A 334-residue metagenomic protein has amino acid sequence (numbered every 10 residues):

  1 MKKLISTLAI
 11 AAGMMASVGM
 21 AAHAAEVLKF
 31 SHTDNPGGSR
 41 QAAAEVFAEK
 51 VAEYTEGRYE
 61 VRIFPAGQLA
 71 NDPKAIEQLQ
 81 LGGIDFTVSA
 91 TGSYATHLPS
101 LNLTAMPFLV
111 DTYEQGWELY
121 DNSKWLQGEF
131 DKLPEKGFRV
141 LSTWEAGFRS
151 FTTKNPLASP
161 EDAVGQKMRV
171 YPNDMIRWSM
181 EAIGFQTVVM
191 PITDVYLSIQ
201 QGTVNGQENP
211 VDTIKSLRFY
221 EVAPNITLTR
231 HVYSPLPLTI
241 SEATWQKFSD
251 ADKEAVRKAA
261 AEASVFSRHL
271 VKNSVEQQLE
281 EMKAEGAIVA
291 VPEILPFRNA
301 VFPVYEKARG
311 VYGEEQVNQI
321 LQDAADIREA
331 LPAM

Functional and structural regions predicted by a protein language model:
M1-A9: Bacterial N-terminal signal peptides that target proteins for export
T7-L8, V18, E56: N-terminal compositionally biased, intrinsically disordered segments and leader/signal-like regions
L8-A11, A43: Residues within well-formed alpha-helices
A12-G13, S39: Alpha-helical transmembrane segments and their juxtamembrane interfaces
M14-H23: C-terminal segment of classical bacterial N-terminal signal peptides
H23-G116, K124-L126, D131-M334: N-terminal secretory/targeting leader peptides
